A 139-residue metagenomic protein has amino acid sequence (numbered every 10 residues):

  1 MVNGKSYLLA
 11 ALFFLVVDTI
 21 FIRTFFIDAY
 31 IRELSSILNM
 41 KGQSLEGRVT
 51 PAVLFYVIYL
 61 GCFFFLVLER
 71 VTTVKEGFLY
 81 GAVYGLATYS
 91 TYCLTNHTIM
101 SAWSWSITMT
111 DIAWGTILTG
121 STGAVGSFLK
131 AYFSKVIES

Functional and structural regions predicted by a protein language model:
M1-S139: Juxtamembrane/disordered regions of integral membrane proteins
